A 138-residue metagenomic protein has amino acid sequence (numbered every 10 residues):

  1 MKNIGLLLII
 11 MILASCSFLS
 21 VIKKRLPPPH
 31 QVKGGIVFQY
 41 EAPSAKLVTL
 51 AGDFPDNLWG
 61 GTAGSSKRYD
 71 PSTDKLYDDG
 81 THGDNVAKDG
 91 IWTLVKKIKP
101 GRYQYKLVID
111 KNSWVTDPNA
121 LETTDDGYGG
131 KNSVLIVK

Functional and structural regions predicted by a protein language model:
I4-L13: Sec-dependent N-terminal signal peptides
C16-K46, V134, K138: Basic K/R-rich, polyanion-interacting modules in nucleoproteins and related proteins
K23-R25, R68, R102: Arginine residue identity/basic-tract feature
Y40-P100, D110-K138: Aromatic-rich carbohydrate-binding modules that target alpha-glucans
